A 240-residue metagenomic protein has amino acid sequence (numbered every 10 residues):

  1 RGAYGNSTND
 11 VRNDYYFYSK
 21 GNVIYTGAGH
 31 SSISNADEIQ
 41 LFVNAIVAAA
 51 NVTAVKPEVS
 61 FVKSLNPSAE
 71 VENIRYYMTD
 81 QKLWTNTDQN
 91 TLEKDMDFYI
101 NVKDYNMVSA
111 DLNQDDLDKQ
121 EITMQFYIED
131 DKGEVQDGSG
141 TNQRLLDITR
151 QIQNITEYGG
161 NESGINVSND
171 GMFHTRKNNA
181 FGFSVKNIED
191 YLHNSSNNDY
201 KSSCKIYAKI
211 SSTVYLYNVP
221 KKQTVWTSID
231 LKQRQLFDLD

Functional and structural regions predicted by a protein language model:
R1-N6: Acidic, glycine-rich loop-and-strand cores that form catalytic or ligand-binding grooves in diverse globular domains
T8-N13, Y18-D115: Extracellular ligand-binding/catalytic regions of CAZymes and related secreted enzymes and adhesion modules
D115-I122: Short coil-to-beta strand junction motifs in C2/discoidin
M124-D130: Conserved aromatic beta-strand anchor motif in extracellular beta-sandwich/beta-rich domains
G133-Q153: Surface-exposed loop/edge segments in extracytoplasmic proteins
T156-E189: Aromatic sugar-binding surface patches on proteins that engage polysaccharides or sugar-phosphate polymers
N194-N218: Short, aromatic- and glycine-rich surface loops/edge beta-strands on solvent-exposed regions
N218-D240: Short beta-strand elements
